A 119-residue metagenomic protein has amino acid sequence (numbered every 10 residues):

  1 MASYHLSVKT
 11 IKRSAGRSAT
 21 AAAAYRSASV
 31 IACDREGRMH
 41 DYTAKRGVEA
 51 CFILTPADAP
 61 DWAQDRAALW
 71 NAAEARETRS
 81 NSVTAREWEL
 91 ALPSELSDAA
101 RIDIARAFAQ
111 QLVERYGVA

Functional and structural regions predicted by a protein language model:
M1-A119: N-terminal nicking endonuclease/strand-transfer module with a His-rich metal-binding environment and a catalytic Tyr
